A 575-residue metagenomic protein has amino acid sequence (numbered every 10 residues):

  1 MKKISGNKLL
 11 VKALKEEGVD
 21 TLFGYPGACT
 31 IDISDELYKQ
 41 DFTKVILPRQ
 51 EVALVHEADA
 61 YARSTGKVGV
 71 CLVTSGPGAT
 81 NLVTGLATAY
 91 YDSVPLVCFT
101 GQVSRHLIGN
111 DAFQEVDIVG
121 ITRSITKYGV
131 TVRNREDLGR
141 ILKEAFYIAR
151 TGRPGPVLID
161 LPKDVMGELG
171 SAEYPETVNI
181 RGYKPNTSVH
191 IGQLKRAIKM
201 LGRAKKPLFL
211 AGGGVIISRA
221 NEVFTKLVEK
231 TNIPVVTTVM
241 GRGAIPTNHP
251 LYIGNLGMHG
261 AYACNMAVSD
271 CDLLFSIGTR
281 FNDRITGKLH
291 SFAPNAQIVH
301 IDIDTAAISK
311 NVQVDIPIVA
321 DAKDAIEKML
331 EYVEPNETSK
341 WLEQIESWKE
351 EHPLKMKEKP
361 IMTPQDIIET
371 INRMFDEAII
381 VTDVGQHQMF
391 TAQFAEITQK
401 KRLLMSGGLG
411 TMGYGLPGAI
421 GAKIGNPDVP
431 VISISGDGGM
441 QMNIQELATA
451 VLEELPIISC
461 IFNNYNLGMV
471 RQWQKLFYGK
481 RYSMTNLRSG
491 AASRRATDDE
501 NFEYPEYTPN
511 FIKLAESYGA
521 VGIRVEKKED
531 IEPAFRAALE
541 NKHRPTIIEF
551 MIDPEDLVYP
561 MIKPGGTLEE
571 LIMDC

Functional and structural regions predicted by a protein language model:
M1-V333, T370-R373, P456-S459, F477-K480 (+2 more regions): N-terminal alpha/beta PP-like core and its mobile active-site loop of ThDP/TPP-dependent enzymes
L10-V11, K15-D20, I33-Y38, E346-A422: Active-site diphosphate/adenylate-binding microenvironment
T30, E51-H56, H387-M389, K527-I531: Short acidic loop-to-helix transition motifs that present clustered carboxylates
Q50-E51, N110-D111, K184-R196, L256-G260 (+6 more regions): A general structural motif
F113-Q114, S309-N311, P317-V319, K323-M329 (+1 more regions): Thiamine diphosphate
I125-Y128, N179-I180, E346-I361, R495-D498: Short glycine/proline- and acidic residue-enriched helix-loop micro-motifs that form flexible lids or anion-recognition
P154-V157, P335-W348, P360: Flexible, glycine/charged-enriched surface loops at secondary-structure junctions
D160, V381-D383, E549: Short beta-strand segments
